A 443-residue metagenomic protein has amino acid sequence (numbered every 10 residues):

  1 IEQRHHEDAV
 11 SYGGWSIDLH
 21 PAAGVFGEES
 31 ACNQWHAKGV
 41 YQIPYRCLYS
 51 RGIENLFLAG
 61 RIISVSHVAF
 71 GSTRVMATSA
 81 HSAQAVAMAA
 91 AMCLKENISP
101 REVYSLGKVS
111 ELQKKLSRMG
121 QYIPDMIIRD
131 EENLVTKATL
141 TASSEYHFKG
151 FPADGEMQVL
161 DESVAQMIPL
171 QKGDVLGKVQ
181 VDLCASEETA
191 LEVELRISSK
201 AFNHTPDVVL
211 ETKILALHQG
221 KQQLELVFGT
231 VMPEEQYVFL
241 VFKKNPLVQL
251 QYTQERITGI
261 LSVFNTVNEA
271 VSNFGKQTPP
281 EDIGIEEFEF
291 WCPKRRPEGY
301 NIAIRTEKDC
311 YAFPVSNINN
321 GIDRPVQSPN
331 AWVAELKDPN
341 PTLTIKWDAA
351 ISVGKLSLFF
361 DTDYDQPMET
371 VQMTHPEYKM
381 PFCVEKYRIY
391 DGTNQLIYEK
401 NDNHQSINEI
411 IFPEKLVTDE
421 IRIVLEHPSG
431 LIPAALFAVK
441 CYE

Functional and structural regions predicted by a protein language model:
I1-V175, S186-G220, F228, F242-P279: Flavin (FAD/FMN)-binding glycine-rich loop and adjacent Rossmann-like elements that form
L56, V179, V238-L240, I389: Well-ordered beta-strand positions enriched in small/hydrophobic/aromatic, beta-favoring residues
Y146, T306-N330: Extended carbohydrate-recognition surfaces in non-catalytic/accessory domains of CAZymes and lectin-like proteins
D154-Q171, Q222-L224, N330-A349: Short beta-strands within extracellular/lumenal beta-sheet-rich domains
Q180-C184, E188-F202, T258-G259, R324-L396 (+1 more regions): Aromatic, loop-rich ligand-recognition surfaces of beta-strand-rich domains
P206-F228, L396-P413: Extracellular carbohydrate recognition and processing domains and analogous Trp-centered ligand-binding platforms
G229-L247, E414-E426: Noncatalytic modules at the cell exterior or secretory-pathway interfaces, chiefly beta-strand-rich lectin/adhesion
K243-N317, G430-E443: Short, surface-exposed beta-strand/loop patches at domain edges that form aromatic-rich interfacial subsites
